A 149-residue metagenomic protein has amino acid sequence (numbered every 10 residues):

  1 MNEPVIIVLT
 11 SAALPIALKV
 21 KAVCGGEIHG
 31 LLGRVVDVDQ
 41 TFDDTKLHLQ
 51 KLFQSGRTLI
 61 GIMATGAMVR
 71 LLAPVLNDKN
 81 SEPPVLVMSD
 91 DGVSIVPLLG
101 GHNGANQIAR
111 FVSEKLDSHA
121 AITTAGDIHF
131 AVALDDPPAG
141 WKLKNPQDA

Functional and structural regions predicted by a protein language model:
M1-E3, Q54-T58, N80-P84, D90-V93 (+1 more regions): Short coil/turn connectors at secondary-structure junctions
M1-R34: N-terminal basic/disordered segments at the start of proteins
I7-P15, M63-R70, K79, D91-S94 (+3 more regions): Gly/Ser/Thr-rich loops at beta-strand to alpha-helix junctions that form or flank small-molecule/cofactor-binding
K19-G25, P74-N80, H102-N103, P137-P138: Short, solvent-exposed amphipathic alpha-helical segments in soluble enzyme and RNA/protein-processing domains
E27-L32, I60-M63, V87, A120-T124: General beta-strand structural signal in soluble alpha/beta enzymes
I28-L52: N-terminal beta-loop-helix "entrance" segment that forms/cooperates in small-molecule cofactor or anionic ligand
D43-A67: Short, structured active-site "lid" loops
N103-A149: Internal alpha/beta core interface subdomains
